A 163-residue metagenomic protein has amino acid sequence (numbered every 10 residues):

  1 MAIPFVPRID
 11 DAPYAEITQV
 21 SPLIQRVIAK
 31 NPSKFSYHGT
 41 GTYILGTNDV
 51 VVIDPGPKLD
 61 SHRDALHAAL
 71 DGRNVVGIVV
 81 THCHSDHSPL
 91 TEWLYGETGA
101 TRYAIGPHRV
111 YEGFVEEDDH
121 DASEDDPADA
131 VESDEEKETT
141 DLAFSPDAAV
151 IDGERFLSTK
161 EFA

Functional and structural regions predicted by a protein language model:
M1-E16, D118-A122: Accessory terminal helices/loops
I3, D11-P13, Q19-S21, T81 (+1 more regions): Intrinsic structural disorder
P7-D10, R26-A29, K34-F35, F144-D152 (+1 more regions): Short gly/ser/thr-rich secondary-structure transition/capping motifs
D10-D11, A15-G72: Conserved beta-strand hairpin/beta-sheet module of binuclear metal-dependent hydrolase folds, prominently
V51, F162-A163: Short beta-strand segments
P57-F162: Active-site HxH/HxHxD metal-binding segment of metal-dependent hydrolases
